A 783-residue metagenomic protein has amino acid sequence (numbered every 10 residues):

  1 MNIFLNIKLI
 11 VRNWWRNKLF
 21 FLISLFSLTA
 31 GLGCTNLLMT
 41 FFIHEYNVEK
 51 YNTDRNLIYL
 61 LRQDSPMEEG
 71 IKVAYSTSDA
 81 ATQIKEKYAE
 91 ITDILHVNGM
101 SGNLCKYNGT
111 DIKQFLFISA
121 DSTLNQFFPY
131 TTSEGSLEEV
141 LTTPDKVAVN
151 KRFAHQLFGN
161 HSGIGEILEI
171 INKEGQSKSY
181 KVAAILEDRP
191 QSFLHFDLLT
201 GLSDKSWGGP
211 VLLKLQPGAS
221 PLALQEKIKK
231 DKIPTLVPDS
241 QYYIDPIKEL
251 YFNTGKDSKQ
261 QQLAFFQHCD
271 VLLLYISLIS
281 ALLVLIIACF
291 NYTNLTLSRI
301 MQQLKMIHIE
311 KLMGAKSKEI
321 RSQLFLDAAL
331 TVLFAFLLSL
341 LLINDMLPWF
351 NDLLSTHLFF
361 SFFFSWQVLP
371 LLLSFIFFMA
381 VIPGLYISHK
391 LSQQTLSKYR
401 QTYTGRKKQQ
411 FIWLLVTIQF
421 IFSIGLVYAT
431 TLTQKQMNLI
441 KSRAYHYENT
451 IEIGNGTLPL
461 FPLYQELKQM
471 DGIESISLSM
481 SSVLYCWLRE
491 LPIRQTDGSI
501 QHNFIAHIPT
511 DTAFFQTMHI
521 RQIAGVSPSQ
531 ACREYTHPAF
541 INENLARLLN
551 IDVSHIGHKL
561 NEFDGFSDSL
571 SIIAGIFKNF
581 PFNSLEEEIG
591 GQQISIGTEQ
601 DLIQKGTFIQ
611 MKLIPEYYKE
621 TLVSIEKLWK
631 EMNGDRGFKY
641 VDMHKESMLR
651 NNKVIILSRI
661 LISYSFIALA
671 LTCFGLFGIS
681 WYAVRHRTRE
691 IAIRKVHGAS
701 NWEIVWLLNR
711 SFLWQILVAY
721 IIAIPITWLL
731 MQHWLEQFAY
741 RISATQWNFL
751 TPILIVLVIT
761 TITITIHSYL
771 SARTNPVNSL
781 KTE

Functional and structural regions predicted by a protein language model:
M1-I7, R12, R16, D231-A281 (+7 more regions): Membrane-helix entry/capping segments
M1-L25, L263-F266, T296-S322, L326-A329 (+4 more regions): Alpha-helical transmembrane segments of integral membrane proteins
R16-E45, H268-K305, V332-L333, L338 (+4 more regions): Hydrophobic alpha-helical transmembrane segments of multi-pass inner-membrane transport and secretion
L38-L104, I118, K205-Q216, L222-K227 (+6 more regions): Membrane-proximal extracellular/periplasmic loop immediately following the first transmembrane helix
D121-E134, V147-C269, Q465-L649: Mid-to-C-terminal secondary-structure elements that act as membrane-proximal/extracytoplasmic interface segments
M306-P348, A668, R689-Q732, E736 (+2 more regions): Transmembrane alpha-helical interface segments in multi-pass membrane proteins
V368-I387, I667-L669, C673, N748-L770: Hydrophobic alpha-helical transmembrane segments of polytopic membrane proteins
D635-I716, M731: C-terminal transmembrane helical bundles of large multi-pass transporters and their helix-start/helix-kink determinants
